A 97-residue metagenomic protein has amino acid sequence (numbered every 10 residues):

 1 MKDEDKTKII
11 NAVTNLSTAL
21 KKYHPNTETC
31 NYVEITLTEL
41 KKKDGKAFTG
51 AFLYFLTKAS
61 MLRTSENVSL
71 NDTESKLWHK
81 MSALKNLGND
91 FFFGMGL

Functional and structural regions predicted by a protein language model:
M1-C30, N86-L97: Short terminal alpha-helical segments
K2-D5, I9, K41, G45-F48 (+2 more regions): Intrinsic-disorder-associated interaction segments
K8-N15, Y32-I35, E39, Y54 (+2 more regions): Charged, amphipathic alpha-helical oligomerization/scaffolding segments
L20-R63: Amphipathic alpha-helical interaction modules
T57-L97: Amphipathic alpha-helical binding modules
